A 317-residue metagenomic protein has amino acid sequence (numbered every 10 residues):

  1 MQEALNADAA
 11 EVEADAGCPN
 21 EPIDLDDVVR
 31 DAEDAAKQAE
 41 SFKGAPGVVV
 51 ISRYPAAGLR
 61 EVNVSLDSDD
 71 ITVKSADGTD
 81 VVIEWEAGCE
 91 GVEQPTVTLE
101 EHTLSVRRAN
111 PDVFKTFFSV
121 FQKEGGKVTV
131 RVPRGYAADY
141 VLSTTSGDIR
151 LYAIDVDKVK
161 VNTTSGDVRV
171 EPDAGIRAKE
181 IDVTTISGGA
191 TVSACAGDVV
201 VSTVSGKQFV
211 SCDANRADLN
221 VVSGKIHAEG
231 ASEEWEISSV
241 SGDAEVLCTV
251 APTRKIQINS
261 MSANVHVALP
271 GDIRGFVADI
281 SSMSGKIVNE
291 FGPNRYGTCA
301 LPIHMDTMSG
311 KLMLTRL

Functional and structural regions predicted by a protein language model:
A4-N6, D15-R107, K123-S143, D148-N162 (+3 more regions): Short linear S-[DN]-x-LW-Φ motif typified by the pepsin-like aspartic protease active-site region
V49, E171-A174, K179-D182, A190-L317: Short, surface-exposed interaction patches in beta-rich subdomains that mediate adhesion/assembly near membranes
T79-D80, D112-F114, D157-K158, R177 (+2 more regions): Short, surface-exposed beta-strand-loop junctions and turns on beta-sheet-rich folds
G88, E100-H102, A109-P111, G135 (+5 more regions): Solvent-exposed coil/turn segments that connect beta secondary-structure elements in extracytoplasmic/periplasmic
P95-T96, F118-S119, F291-N294: Beta-strand-rich interaction surfaces with strong enrichment in secreted/lumenal proteins
V113-E124, M261: Alpha-helical membrane-targeting segments
V159, T164-S165, A178-D182, S187: Non-catalytic C-terminal interaction regions
